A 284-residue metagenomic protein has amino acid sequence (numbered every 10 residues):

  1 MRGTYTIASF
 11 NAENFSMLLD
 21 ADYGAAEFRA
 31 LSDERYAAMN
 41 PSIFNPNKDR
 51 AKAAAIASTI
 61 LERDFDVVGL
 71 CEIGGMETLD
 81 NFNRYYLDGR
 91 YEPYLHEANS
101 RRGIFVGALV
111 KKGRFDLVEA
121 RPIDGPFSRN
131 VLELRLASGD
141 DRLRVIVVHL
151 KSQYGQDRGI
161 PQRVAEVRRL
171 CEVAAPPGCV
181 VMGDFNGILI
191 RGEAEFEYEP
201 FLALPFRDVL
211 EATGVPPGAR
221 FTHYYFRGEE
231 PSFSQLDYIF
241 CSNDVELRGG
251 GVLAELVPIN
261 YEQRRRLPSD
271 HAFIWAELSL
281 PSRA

Functional and structural regions predicted by a protein language model:
M1, T6, A175-C179, G187-A284: Metal-dependent phosphoester-hydrolase catalytic domains
M1-Y85: N-terminal, active-site-proximal structural segment of metallo-dependent hydrolase catalytic domains
G3-Y5, R63-V67, G89-Y91, D141-L143 (+2 more regions): Loop/turn elements at helix/coil->beta-strand transitions in domains of secreted/extracellular proteins
F10-A12, I56-L79, L134, V145 (+4 more regions): Active-site beta-strand/loop signature of hydrolases that rely on acidic residues for catalysis
S42-I43, K151-P161: Surface-exposed cleft-lining segments at the edges of enzyme active sites
A51, A55-S58, E77-N81, I104 (+4 more regions): Extracytoplasmic/secreted proteins, especially bacterial periplasmic and envelope-associated proteins
V67-R144, L150: Structured beta-strand-rich core segments of catalytic domains in phosphoester-bond hydrolases
G75-E77, R101-F105, Q153-G155, N186-E193 (+1 more regions): Active-site environment of divalent metal-dependent phosphoester hydrolases
